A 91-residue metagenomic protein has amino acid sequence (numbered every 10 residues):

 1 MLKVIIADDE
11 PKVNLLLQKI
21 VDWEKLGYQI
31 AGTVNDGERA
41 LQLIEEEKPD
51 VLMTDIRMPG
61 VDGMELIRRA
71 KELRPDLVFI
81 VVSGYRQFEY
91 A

Functional and structural regions predicted by a protein language model:
D8, D55: Active-site residues of response regulator receiver
P11-G32: Two-component/phosphorelay signaling modules centered on CheY-like receiver
Q18, T33-V51: Acidic, metal-coordinating helix/loop segments flanking the phosphotransfer/catalytic sites of two-component signaling
K25-N35, L43, A91: Short hydrophobic/Thr-rich beta-strand motif most characteristic of the beta2 strand and flanking loop of CheY-like
D36-R39, D62-E65, S83: Acidic catalytic/metal-coordinating carboxylates
Q42, M64-P75: Short amphipathic alpha-helix used as the core "switch/output" element in two-component signaling
M58: Receiver (REC) domain active-site loop signature in two-component systems and cognate sites in sensor histidine kinases
D76-Y85: A short, hydrophobic beta-strand element within the central beta-sheet of small alpha/beta folds
